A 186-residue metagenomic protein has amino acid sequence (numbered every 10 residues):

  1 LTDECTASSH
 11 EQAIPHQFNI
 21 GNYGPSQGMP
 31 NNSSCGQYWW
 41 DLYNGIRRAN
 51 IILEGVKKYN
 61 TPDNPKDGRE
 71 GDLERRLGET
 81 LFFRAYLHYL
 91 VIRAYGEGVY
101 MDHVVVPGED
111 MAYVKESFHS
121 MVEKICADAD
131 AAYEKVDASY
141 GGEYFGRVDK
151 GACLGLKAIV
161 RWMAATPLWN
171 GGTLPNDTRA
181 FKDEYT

Functional and structural regions predicted by a protein language model:
L1-E4: Hydrophobic alpha-helical membrane-insertion signals
H10-Y95, E109-E123, A127-F145: Conserved, well-structured interaction surfaces
I92-A94, V99, Y140, M163-G172: Short coil/turn linking the two alpha-helices of tandem helical-hairpin repeats
V104-G108: Short edge-strand/loop segments of extracellular domains
G146-A158: Amphipathic alpha-helical protein-interaction segments enriched in hydrophobic
G172-T186: A solvent-exposed, charged loop/short amphipathic helix patch at secondary-structure junctions
